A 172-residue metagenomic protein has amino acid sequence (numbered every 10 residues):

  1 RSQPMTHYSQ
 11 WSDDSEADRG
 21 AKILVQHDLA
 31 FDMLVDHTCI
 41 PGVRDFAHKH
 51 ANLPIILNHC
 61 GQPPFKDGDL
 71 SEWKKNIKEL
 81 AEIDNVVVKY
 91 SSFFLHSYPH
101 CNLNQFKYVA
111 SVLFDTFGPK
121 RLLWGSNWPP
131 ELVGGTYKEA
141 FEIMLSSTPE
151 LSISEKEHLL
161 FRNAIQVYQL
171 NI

Functional and structural regions predicted by a protein language model:
S2-Y8: Membrane-interface helix-loop-helix regions
P4, C60, S126-W128: Active-site metal-binding loops of divalent metal-dependent hydrolases
Q10-L123: Catalytic pocket-lining loop regions of alpha/beta-barrel enzymes, especially the amidohydrolase/enolase/GH5 lineages
F94-L95, W128-E131: Short Gly/Pro-enriched loop/turn and capping motifs at secondary-structure junctions
S111-V112, T116-L123, L132-I172: Mid-to-C-terminal alpha-helical segments outside catalytic/metal-binding sites
